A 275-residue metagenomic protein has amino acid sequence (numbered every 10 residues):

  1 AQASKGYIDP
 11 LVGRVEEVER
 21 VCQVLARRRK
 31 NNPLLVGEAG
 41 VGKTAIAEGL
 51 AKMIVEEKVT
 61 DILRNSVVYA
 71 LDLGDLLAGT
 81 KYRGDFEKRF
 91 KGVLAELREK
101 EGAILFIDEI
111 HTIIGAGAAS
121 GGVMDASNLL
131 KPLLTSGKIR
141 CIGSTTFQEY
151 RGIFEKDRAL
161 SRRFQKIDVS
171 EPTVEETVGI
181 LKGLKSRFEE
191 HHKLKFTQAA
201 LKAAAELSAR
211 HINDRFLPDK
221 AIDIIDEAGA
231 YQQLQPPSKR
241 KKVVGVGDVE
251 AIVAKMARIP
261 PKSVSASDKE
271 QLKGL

Functional and structural regions predicted by a protein language model:
A1-L275: AAA+ P-loop NTPase nucleotide-binding core of proteostasis motors
